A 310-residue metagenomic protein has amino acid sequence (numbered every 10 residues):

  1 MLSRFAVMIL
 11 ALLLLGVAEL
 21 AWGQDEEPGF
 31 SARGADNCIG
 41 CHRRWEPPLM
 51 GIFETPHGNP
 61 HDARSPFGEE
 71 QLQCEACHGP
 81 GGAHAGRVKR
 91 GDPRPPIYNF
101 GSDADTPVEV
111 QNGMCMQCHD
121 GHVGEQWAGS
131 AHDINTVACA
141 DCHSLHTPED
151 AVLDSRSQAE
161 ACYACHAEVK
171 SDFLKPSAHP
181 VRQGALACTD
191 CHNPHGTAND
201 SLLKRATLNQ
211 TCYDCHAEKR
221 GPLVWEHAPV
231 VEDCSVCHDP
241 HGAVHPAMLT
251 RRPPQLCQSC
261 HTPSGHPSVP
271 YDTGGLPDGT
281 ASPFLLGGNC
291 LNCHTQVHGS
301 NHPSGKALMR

Functional and structural regions predicted by a protein language model:
M1-F5: Positively charged n-region of N-terminal signal peptides that target proteins for export
A6-V17: Bacterial N-terminal signal peptides
L20-R310: Short sequence/structural segments immediately N-terminal
